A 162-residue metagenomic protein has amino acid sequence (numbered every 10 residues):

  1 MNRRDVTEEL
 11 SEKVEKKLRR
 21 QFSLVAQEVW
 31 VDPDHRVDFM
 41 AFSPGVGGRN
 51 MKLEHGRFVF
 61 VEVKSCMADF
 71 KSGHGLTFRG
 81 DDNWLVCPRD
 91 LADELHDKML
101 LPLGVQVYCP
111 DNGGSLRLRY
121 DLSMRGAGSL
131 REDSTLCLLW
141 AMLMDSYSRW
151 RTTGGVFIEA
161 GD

Functional and structural regions predicted by a protein language model:
N2-F22, A26-Q27, P33, L95-D162: Non-catalytic C-terminal interaction segments of nucleic acid-processing enzymes
V14, V29-W30, G48-M51, K71-L76: Short, flexible, glycine/charge-rich loop motifs used to bind or transfer phosphoryl groups or to couple energy/partner
K17-Q21, F42, V59, V63: ADP-ribose/NAD+-binding catalytic cleft of ART/PARP-like enzymes
V29, S43, K64-M67: Short, flexible loop/turn elements at secondary-structure junctions
H35-V37, N83: Short beta-strand or tight-loop elements that sit immediately N-terminal to catalytic metal-binding acidic residues
V37-F60: Active-site beta-strand-loop-beta-strand hairpin of nuclease catalytic cores that positions key catalytic residues
E54-P110: Catalytic cores of nucleic-acid endonucleases
